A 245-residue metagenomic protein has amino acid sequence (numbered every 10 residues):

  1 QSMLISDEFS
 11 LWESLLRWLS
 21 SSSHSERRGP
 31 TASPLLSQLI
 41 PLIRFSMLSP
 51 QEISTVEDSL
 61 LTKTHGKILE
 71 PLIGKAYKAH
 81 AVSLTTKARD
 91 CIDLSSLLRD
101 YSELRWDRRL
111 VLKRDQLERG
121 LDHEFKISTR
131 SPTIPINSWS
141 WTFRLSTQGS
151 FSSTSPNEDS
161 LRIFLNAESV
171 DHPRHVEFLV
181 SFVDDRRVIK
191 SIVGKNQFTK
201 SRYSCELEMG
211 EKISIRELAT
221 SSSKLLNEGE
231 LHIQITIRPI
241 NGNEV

Functional and structural regions predicted by a protein language model:
Q1-S150, S155-T199, E244: Alpha-helical scaffold in the C-terminal half of BTB/POZ domains and their immediate C-terminal extension
V183-E228, I240-V245: Beta-rich interaction modules in large eukaryotic scaffold/regulatory proteins
G229-Q234: Cysteine-clustered segments with highest specificity for TGF-beta superfamily mature ligands
I235-P239: Short, hydrophobic/aromatic-enriched beta-strand segments in well-ordered soluble domains
